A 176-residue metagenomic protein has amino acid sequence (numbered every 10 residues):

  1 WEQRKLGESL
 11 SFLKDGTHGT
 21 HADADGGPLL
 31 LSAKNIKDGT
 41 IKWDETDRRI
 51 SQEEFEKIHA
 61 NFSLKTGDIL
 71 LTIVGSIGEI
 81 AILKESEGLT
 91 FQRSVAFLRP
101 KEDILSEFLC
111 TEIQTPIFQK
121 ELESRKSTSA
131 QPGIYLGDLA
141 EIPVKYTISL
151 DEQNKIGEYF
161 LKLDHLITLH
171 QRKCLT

Functional and structural regions predicted by a protein language model:
W1-D15: Non-catalytic DNA-recognition/assembly elements of restriction-modification systems
W1-E2, I142, S149-T176: Amphipathic alpha-helical segments with low aromatic content
Q3, Q92, Q119, Q131 (+2 more regions): Glutamine-centric residue-chemistry signal
R4-G7, K34, P116, G137: Structural detector for helix-capping/boundary residues
G7-L10, T20-E54: DNA target-recognition patches
T17-H18, I58, T128: Short, solvent-exposed loop/turn positions at domain surfaces that link secondary-structure elements or cap domain
S32-A33, T46-Q114, F118: A short beta-sheet element
I73, G88-A96, S127-E152: A short glycine-rich beta-alpha junction/loop motif
